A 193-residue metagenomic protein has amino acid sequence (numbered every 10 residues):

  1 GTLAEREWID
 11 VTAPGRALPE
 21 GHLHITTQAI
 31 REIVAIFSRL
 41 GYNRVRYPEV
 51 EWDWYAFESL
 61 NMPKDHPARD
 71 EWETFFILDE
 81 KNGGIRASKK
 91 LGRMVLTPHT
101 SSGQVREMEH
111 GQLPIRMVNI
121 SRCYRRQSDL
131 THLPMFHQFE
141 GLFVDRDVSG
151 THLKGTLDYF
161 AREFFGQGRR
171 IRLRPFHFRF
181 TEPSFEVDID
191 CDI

Functional and structural regions predicted by a protein language model:
G1-I193: TRNA-recognition modules of translation machinery and tRNA-sensing kinases, especially anticodon-binding
